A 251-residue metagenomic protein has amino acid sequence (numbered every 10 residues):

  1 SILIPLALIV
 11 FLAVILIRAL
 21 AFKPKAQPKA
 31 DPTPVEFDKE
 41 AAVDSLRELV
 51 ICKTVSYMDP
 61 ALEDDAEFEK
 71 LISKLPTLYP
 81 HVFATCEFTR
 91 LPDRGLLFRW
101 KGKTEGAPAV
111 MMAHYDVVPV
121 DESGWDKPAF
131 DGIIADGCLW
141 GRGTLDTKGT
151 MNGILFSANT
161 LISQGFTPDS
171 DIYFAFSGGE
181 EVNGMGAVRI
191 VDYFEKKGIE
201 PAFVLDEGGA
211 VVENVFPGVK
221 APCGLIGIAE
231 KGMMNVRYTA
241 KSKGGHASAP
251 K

Functional and structural regions predicted by a protein language model:
S1-L3: Feature marks short, highly hydrophobic, charge-poor N-terminal signal-anchor/signal peptide-like helices that anchor
P5-T144, Q164-P168: Acidic/His- and Gly-rich active-site-bordering loop/insert found across diverse amide/peptide-bond hydrolases
A21, K25-Q27, F194-K197, A210-V219 (+2 more regions): Acidic-enriched catalytic cores of C-N bond-cleaving enzymes acting on peptides and small amides
P60-A61, D121-G124, M185-V188, V215-P217 (+1 more regions): Short, solvent-exposed loop/turn and secondary-structure capping segments
G106, K127, D169, I199-E200 (+2 more regions): Short, solvent-exposed loop/turn segments at the edges of secondary structure
M112-H114, F176, L205-E207, T239-K241: Short beta-strand segments
L139, L145-L225: Acidic/histidine-rich catalytic neighborhood of metal-dependent amide-processing enzymes
L145, S242-S248: A generic structural motif
